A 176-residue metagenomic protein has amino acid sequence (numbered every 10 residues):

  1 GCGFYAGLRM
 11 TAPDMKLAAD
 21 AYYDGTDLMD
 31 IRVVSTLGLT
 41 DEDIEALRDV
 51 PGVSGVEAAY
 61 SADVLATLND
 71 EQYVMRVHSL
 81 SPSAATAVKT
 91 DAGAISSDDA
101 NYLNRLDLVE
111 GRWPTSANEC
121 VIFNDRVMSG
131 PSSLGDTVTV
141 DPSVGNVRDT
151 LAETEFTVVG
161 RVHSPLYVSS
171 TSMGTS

Functional and structural regions predicted by a protein language model:
G1-D14, D30: Short, strongly hydrophobic transmembrane alpha-helices
A19-S176: Basic-flanked hydrophobic alpha-helices used for secretion and membrane insertion
